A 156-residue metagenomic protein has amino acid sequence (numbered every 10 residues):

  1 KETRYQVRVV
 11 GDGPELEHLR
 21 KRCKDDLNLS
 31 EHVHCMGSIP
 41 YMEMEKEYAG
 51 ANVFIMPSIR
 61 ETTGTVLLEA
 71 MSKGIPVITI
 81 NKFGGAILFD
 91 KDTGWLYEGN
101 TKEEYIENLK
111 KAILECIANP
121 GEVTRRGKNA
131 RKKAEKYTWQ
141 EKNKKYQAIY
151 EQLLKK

Functional and structural regions predicted by a protein language model:
R20-S38: Nucleotide-activated donor-binding/catalytic signature segment of Leloir-type glycosyltransferases, i.e., the conserved
S38-I39, K46-A51: Short alpha-helical donor nucleotide-sugar binding micro-motif in glycosyltransferases
E45, T63, L68-S72, A86-I87: Short alpha-helical segment that forms part of, or immediately flanks, the ligand-binding pocket in carbohydrate-active
I59: Aromatic "clamp/platform" in nucleotide-sugar-dependent glycosyltransferases that forms part of the donor/acceptor
P76-T79: Short hydrophobic beta-strand element within catalytic cores of glycosyltransferases and related nucleotide-activated
A86-L114: Change "using UDP/GDP/dTDP sugars" to "using nucleotide sugars
E115, E122-K136, K145-A148: A short, well-ordered alpha-helix in the C-terminal region of glycosyltransferases
W139-K156: C-terminal alpha-helical cap of glycosyltransferases
